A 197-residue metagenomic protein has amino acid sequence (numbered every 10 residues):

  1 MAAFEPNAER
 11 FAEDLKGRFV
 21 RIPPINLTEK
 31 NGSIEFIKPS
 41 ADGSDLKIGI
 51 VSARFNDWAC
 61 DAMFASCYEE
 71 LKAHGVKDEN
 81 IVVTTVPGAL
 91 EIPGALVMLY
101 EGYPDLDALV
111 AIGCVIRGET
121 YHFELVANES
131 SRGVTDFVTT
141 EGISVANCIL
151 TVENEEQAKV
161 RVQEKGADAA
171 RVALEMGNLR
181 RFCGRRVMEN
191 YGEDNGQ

Functional and structural regions predicted by a protein language model:
A2-G43, W58-A62, T85-P104, L179 (+1 more regions): N-terminal glycine-rich FAD/FM-binding segment characteristic of electron-transfer flavoproteins
A3-N7, F11, L15-P24, F123-Q197: C-terminal binding/interaction regions
F36-V86: Glycine-rich phosphate/diphosphate-binding loop of Rossmann-like nucleotide-binding domains
K47, A108, G142-A146: Proline-centered loop/turn at the N-terminus of a beta-strand
R54-F55, V86, C114-V115, I149-E153: Short, ordered loop/turn segments at secondary-structure junctions
D57, D61, A65, V86-L90 (+3 more regions): Electropositive phosphate-/nucleotide-binding environments in soluble metabolic enzymes
Y68-L71, Y100, L174-G177: Short, well-ordered amphipathic alpha-helices
E91, A95-G133: Glycine-rich phosphate-binding loop
